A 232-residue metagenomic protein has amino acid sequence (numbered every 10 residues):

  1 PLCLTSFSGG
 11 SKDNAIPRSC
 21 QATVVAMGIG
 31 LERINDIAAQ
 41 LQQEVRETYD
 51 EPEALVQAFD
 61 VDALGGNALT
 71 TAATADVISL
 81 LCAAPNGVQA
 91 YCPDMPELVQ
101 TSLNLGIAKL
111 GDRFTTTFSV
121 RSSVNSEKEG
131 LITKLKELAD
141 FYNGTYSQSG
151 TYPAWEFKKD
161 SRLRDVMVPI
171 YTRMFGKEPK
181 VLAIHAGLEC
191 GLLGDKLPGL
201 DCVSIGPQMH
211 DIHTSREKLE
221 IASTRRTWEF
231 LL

Functional and structural regions predicted by a protein language model:
P1, G30, A72-C82, Q89-A90 (+4 more regions): His/Asp/Glu-rich mid-to-C-terminal helical/loop segments that flank catalytic regions of hydrolases
P1-R121: Midchain, well-structured core segments that form catalytic/ion-binding scaffolds
S6, A58-D60, Y146-G150, V181-A183: A structural preference for short, hydrophobic beta-strand core positions in alpha/beta folds
D13-Q21, G66-A72, E156-P169, L192-K196: Short glycine/threonine-rich loop-to-helix capping motif typified by GTGT followed within a few residues by an Asp-Pro
Q100-S102, G106-R113, S119, V168-F230: Zn-dependent metallopeptidase/amidohydrolase metal-coordination segment
T117-N143: C-terminal, non-catalytic macromolecule-binding modules
R121-S123, A154-K158, K218-L219: Short, contiguous acidic/charged loop-to-helix segments that flank catalytic cores in large enzymes
F141-M174: Generic long, charged, amphipathic alpha-helical segments
